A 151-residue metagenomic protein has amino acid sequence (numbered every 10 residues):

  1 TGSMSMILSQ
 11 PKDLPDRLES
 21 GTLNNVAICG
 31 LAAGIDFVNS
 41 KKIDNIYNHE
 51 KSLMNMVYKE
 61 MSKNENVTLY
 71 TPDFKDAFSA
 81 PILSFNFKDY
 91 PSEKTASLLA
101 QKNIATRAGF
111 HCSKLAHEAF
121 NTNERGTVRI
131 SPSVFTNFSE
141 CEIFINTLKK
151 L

Functional and structural regions predicted by a protein language model:
T1-L151: Pyridoxal 5′-phosphate
